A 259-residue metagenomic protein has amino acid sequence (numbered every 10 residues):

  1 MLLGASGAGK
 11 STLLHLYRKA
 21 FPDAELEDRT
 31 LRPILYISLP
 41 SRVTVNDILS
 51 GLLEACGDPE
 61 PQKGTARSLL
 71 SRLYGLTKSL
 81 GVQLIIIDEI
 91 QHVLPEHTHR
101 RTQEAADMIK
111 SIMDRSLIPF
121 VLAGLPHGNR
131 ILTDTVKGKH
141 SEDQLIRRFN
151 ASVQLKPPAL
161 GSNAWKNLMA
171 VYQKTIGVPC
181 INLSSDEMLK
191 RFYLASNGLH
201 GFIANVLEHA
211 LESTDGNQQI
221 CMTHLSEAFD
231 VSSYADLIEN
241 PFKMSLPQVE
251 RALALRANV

Functional and structural regions predicted by a protein language model:
M1-H15: Walker A/P-loop nucleotide-binding motif
K10-S11, T44-V45, G128-T133: Switch/connector loops and helix/strand junctions flanking conserved nucleotide-binding motifs in nucleotide-processing
H15-K19, A204: The feature captures the helix immediately C-terminal to the Walker
K19-T30, G57-P59: Post-Walker A helix-loop "phosphate-sensing" segment adjacent to the P-loop in P-loop NTPases
R32-V43: A short hydrophobic beta-strand->loop->alpha-helix junction that borders the nucleotide-binding pocket of P-loop NTPases
T44-G51, P59-P119, A164, S184-E187 (+1 more regions): Mid-core helix/loop region of P-loop NTP-binding domains shared across ATPases and GTPases
H92, A105-L183, E187: The catalytic "switch" region of P-loop NTPases
D143, L160-K166, V171-V259: C-terminal alpha-helical "lid" subdomain
